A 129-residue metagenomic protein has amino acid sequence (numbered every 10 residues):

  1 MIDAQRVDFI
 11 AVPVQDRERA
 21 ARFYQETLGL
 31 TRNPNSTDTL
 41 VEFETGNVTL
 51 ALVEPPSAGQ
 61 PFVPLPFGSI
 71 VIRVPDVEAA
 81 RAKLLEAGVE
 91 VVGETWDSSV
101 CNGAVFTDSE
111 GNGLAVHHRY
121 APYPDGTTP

Functional and structural regions predicted by a protein language model:
M1-D3, R81, L85-P129: Vicinal oxygen chelate
M1-R19, T49, G68-I72, Y120-P129: N-terminal beta-strand motif that seeds the catalytic metal site of vicinal oxygen chelate
R6-Q15, V41-E44, Q60-E86, N102-N112: Vicinal oxygen chelate
A20-T27, L84, G111: Conserved active-site tyrosine of GNAT-family acetyltransferases
G29-N35, V91-T95: Short secondary-structure junctions
T31-L65, S109, G113-R119: Conserved short beta-strand elements that form part of the metal-binding/catalytic scaffold of enzyme active sites
P55, D76, D97-S99: Short beta->alpha connector loops
